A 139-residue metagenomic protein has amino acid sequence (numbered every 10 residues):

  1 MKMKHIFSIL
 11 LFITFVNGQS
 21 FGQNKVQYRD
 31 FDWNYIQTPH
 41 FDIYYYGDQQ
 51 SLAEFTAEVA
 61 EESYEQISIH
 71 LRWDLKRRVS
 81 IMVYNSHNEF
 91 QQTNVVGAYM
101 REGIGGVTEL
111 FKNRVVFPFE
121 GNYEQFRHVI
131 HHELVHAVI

Functional and structural regions predicted by a protein language model:
M1-M3: N-terminal secretory signal peptides that target proteins for export/translocation
H5-V16: Sec-dependent N-terminal signal peptides
F21-I139: Juxtacatalytic substrate-recognition/specificity segment
